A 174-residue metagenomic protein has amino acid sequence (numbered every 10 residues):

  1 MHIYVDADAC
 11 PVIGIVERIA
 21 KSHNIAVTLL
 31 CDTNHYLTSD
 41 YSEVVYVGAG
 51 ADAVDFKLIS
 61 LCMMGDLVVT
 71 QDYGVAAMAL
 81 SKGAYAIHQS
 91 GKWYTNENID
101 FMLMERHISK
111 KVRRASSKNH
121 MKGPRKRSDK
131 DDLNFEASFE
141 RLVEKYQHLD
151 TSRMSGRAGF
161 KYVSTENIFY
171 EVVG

Functional and structural regions predicted by a protein language model:
H2-S155, F160-G174: Nuclease catalytic cores that cleave nucleic-acid phosphodiester bonds, predominantly acidic two-metal-ion
